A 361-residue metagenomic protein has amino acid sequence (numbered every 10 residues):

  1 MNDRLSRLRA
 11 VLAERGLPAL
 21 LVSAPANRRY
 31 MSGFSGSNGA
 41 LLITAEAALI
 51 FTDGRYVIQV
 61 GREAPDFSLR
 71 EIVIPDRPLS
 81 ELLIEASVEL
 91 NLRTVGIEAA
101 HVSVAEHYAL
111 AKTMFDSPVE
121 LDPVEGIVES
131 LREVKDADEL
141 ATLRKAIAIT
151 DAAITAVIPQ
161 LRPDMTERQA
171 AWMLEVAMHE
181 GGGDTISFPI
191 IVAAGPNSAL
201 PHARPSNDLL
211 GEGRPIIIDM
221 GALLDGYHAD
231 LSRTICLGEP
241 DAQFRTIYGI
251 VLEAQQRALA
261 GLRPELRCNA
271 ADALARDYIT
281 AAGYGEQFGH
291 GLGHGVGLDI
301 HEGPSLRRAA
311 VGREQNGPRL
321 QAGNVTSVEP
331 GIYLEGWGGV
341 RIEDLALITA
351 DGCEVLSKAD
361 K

Functional and structural regions predicted by a protein language model:
M1-K361: Active-site neighborhoods and metal-handling regions in enzymes and metal-associated proteins
